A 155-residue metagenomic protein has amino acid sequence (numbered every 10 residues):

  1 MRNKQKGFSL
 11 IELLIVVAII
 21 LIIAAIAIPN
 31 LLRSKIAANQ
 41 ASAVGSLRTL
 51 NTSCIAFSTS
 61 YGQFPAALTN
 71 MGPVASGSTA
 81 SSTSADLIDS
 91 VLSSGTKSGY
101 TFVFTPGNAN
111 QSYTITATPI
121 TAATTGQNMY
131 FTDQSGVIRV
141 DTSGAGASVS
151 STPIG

Functional and structural regions predicted by a protein language model:
R2-A56: Amphipathic alpha-helical segments typified by the pilin-like N-terminal helix that continues immediately C-terminal
T52-N128, T132-I138, T142, T152-G155: Extracellular/periplasmic head regions of type IV pilus-like filament subunits
G144-S148: A short acidic/small-residue loop/turn micro-motif
